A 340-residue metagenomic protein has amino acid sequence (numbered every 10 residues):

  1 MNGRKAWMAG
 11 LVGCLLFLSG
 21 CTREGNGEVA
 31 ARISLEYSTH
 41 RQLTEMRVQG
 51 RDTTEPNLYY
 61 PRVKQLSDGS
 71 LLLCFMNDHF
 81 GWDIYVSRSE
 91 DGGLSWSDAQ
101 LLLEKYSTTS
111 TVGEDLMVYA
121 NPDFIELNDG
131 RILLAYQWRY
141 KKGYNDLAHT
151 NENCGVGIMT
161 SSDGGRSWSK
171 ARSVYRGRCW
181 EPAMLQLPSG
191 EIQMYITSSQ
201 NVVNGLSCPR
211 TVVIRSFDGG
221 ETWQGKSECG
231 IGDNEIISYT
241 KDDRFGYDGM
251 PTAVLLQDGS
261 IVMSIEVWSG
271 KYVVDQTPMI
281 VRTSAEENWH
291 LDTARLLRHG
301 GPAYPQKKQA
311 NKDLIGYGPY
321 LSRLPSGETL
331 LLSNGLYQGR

Functional and structural regions predicted by a protein language model:
M1-G10: Bacterial N-terminal signal peptides that target proteins for export
L18-G20: C-terminal motif of bacterial Sec signal peptides marking the signal peptidase cleavage site
T22-G27: Bacterial lipoprotein signal-peptidase II cleavage site
E28-R340: Asp-box/BNR beta-propeller blade signature and adjacent active/binding-site loops in extracellular glycan-interacting
